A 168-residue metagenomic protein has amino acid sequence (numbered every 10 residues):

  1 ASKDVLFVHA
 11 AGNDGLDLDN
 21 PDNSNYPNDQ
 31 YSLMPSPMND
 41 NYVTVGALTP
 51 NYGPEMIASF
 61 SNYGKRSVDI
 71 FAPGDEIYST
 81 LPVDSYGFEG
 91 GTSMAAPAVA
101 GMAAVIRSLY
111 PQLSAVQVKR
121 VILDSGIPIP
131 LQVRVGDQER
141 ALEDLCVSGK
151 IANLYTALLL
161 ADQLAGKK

Functional and structural regions predicted by a protein language model:
K3, Y31-S108, Q112, K150-L159: Extracellular S/T/G-rich loop segment that most often corresponds to the catalytic His/Ser-adjacent loop
F7-G12, V45: Active-site neighborhood of phospho(di)ester-bond hydrolases with catalytic His/Asp-centered motifs
N13-D19: Active-site environment of divalent metal-dependent phosphoester hydrolases
L16, Y86, I127-P128: Residue-level marker of structural boundaries
L18, Y52-E55, I129-Q132: A short beta-to-alpha transition loop/helix N-cap that caps and shapes the active-site region
P21-S24: Histidine/acidic-residue-rich catalytic or RNA/ligand-binding cores of hydrolases and nuclease-related proteins
Y26-D29: Charged helix-capping and loop-helix junction motifs
N41-T44, S108-K168: C-terminal subdomain of the subtilisin-like protease fold in secreted/lumenal serine endopeptidases
